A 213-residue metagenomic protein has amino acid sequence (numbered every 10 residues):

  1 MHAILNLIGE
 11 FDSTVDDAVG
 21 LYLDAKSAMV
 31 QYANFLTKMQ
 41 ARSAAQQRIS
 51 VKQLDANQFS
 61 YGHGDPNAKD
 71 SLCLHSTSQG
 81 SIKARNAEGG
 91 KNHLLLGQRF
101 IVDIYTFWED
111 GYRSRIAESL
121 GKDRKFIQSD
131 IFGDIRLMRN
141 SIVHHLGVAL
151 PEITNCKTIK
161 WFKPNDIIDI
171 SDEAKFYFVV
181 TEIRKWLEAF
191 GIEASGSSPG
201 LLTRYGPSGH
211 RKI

Functional and structural regions predicted by a protein language model:
M1-L95, K125-G133, L137, E152-I213: Extended intrinsically disordered or low-complexity regions, especially N/C-terminal cytosolic tails and loops, rather
H93-R113, F132, R136, N140-V143: Short, hydrophobic, well-ordered secondary-structure elements
I116-A117, H144, I192: A generic secondary-structure boundary signal that marks alpha-helix termini
I116-K125: Inter-helical turn/loop segments and adjacent helix faces that build the functional surface of alpha-helical bundle
